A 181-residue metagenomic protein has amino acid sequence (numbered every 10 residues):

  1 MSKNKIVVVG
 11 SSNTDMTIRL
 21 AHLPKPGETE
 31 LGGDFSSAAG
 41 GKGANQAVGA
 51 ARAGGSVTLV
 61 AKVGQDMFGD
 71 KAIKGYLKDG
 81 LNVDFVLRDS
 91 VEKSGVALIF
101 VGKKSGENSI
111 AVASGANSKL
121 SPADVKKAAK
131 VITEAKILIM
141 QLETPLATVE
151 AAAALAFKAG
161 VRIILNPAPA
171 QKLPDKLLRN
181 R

Functional and structural regions predicted by a protein language model:
M1-K62, M67-K71, E107: Glycine-rich phosphate/adenosyl-contacting loop at the front of the ribokinase-like
S2-S12, K62, I73-R88, I99-R181: Ribokinase/PfkB-type carbohydrate-kinase core domain
M16, M67, K93, S118 (+1 more regions): Generic structural signal for helix capping and beta-alpha/helix-loop junctions
K42-Q46, F68, K93-V96, A147-V149: Short glycine/serine/threonine-rich phosphate/pyrophosphate-binding segments that cradle anionic phosphate groups
